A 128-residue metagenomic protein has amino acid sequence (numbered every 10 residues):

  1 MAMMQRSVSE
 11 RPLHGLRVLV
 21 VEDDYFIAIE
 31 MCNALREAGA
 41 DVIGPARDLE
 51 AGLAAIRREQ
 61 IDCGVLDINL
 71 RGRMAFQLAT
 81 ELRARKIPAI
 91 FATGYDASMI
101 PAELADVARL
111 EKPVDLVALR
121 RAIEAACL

Functional and structural regions predicted by a protein language model:
M1-R17, D115-L128: Non-catalytic signal-transmission and effector/linker regions of two-component phosphorelay proteins
E22: Conserved acidic carboxylate
Y25-G44: Two-component/phosphorelay signaling modules centered on CheY-like receiver
P45-C63: Acidic, metal-coordinating helix/loop segments flanking the phosphotransfer/catalytic sites of two-component signaling
D48, M74-Q77: Acidic catalytic/metal-coordinating carboxylates
D67: Active-site residues of response regulator receiver
K112: A Lys-centered signature of the CheY-like receiver
